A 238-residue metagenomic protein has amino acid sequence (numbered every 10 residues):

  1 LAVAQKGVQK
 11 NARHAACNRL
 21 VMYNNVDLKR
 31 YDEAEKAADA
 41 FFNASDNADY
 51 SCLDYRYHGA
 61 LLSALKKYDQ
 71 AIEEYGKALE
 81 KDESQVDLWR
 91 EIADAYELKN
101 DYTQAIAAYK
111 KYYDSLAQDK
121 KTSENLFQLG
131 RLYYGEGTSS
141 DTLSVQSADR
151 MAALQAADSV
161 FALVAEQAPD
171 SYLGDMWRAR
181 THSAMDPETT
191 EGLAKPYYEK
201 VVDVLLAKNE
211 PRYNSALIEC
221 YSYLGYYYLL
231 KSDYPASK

Functional and structural regions predicted by a protein language model:
L1-K231: Alpha-solenoid helical repeat scaffolds
A236-K238: C-terminal amphipathic alpha-helix
